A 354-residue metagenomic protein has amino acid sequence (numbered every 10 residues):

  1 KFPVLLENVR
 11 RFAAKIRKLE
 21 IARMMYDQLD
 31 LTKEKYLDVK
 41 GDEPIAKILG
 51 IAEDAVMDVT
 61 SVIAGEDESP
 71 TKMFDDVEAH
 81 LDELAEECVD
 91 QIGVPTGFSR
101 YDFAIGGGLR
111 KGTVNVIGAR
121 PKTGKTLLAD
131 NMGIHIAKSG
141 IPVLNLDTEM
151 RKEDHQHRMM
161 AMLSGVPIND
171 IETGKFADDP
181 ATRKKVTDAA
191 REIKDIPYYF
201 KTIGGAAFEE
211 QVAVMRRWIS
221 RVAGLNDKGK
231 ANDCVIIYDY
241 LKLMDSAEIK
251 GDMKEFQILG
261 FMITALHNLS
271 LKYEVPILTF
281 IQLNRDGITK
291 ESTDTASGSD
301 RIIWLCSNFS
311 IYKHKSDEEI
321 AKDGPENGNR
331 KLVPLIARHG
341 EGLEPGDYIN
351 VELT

Functional and structural regions predicted by a protein language model:
K1-E87, K122-T123: Short, small/acidic-rich helices and loops at N termini and domain boundaries of DNA replication/processing enzymes
F2, K15-A22, L31, K35 (+11 more regions): Conserved, well-folded catalytic cores of nucleic-acid-processing and energy-transducing macromolecular machines
G65-V166, D188, Y198, L343: The Walker A/P-loop phosphate-binding site
F103-I105, K138-A231, S246, D347-N350: Cytosolic-facing regulatory segments adjacent to core modules
G118, Q257-T354: Phosphate-binding/switch region of NTP-binding enzymes
K152-H157, G165-I168, M244-E248, D286-K290 (+2 more regions): Switch/connector loops and helix/strand junctions flanking conserved nucleotide-binding motifs in nucleotide-processing
E172-D178, E248-I258, I288-D294: Flexible beta-alpha connector loops of hexameric P-loop NTPases
G229-L269, E274-V275: Helical hairpin unit composed of two closely spaced alpha helices linked by a short loop
